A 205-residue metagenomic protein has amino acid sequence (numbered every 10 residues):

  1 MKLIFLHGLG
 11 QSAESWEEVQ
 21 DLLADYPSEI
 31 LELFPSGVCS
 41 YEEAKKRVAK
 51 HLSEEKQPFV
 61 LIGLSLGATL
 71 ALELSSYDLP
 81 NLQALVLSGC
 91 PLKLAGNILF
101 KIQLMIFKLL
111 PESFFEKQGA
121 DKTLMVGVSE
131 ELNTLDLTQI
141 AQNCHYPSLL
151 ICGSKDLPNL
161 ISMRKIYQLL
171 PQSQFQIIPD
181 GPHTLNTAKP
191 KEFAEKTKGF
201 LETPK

Functional and structural regions predicted by a protein language model:
M1-G37: Conserved HGGG/HGGXW glycine-rich cap/lid loop of the alpha/beta-hydrolase fold
Y41, S76, L82-L110: Flexible "cap/lid" loop of the alpha/beta hydrolase fold
K56-L64: Alpha/beta-hydrolase fold nucleophile elbow
G63-G67, A71: Gly/Ala-rich beta-loop-alpha elbow adjacent to hydrolase catalytic centers
S113-Q139, K155: Hydrophobic, aromatic-rich cap/lid helix
N143-C144, L150-C152: Short beta-strand/loop motif that positions the catalytic acidic residue of the alpha/beta-hydrolase fold
L157-S162: Conserved alpha/beta-hydrolase "acid-adjacent" motif
G181-P190: Catalytic histidine-centered segment of alpha/beta-hydrolase-like enzymes
